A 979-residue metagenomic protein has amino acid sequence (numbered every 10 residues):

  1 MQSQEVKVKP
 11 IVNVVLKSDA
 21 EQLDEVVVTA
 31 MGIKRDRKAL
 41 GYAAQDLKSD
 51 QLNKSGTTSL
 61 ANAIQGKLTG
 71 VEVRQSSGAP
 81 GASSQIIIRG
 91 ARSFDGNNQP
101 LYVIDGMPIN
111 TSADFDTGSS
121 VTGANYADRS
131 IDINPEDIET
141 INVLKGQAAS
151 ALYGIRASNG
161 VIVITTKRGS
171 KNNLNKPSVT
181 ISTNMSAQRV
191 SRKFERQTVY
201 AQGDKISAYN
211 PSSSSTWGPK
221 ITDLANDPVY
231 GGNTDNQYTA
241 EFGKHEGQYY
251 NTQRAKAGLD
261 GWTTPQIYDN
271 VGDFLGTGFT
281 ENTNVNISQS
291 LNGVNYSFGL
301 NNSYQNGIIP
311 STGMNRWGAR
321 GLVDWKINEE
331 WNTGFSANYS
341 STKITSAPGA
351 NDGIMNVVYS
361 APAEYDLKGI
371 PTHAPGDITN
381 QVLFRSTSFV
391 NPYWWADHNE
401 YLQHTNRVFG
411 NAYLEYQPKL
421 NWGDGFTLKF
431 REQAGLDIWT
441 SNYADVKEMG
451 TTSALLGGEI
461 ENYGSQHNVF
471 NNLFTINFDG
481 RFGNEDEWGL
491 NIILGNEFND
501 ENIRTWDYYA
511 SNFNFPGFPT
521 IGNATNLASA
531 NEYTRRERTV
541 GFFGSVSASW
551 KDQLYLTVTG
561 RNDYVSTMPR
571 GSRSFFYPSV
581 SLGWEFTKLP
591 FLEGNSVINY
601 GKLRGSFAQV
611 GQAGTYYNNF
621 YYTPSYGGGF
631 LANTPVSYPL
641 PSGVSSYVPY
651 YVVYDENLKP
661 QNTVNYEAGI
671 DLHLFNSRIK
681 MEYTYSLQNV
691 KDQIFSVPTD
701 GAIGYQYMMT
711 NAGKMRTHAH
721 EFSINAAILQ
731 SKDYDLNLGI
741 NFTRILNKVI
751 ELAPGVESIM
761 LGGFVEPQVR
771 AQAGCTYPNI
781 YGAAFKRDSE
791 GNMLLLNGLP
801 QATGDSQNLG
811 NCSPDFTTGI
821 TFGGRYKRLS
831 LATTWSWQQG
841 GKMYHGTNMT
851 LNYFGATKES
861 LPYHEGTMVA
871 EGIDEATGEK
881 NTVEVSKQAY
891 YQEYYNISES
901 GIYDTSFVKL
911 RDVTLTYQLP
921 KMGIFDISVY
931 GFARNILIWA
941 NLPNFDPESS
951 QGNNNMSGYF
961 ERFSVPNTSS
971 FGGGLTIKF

Functional and structural regions predicted by a protein language model:
Q2-N53, A61, D105: Short, acidic, small-residue-rich periplasmic hinge/interaction motif at the N-terminus of Gram-negative outer-membrane
V6-P10, R74-A82, P135-E136, G154-S158 (+3 more regions): Short, glycine-/polar-rich solvent-exposed loops and beta-turns at beta-strand/coil boundaries
V27-S55, G81-Q85, A113-A124, R192: N-terminal periplasmic "start-of-domain" segments of outer-membrane beta-barrel proteins
A43-G66, R74-G78, I86-S93, N125-I131 (+3 more regions): Short, polar/charged loop or turn motifs at beta-strand boundaries
N62-T111, E139-T140, S150-S170, G855: Extracytoplasmic beta-strand/coil segments of soluble accessory domains associated with Gram-negative outer-membrane
K67-G70, A79-S84, F94-Y102, I109-A127 (+6 more regions): Residues embedded in well-ordered regular secondary structure
Q99, R316, L322-W331, S336-S341 (+4 more regions): Extracellular/periplasmic, surface-exposed regions of secreted and cell-surface proteins
S212, A255-G261, S642-Y651, N689-K714 (+5 more regions): Surface-exposed, extracytoplasmic segments of Gram-negative outer-membrane nutrient-acquisition systems
